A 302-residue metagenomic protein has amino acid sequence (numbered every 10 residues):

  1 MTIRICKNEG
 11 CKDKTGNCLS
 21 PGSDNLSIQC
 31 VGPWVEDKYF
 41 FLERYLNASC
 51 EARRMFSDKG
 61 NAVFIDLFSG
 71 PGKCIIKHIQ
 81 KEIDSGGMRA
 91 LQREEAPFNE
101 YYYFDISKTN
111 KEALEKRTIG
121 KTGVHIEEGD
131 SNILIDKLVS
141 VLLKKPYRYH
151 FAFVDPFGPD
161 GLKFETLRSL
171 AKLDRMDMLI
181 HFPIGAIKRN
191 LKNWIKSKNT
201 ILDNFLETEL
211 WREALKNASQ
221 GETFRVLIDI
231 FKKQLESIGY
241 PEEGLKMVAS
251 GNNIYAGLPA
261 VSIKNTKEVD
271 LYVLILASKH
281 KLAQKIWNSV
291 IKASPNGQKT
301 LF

Functional and structural regions predicted by a protein language model:
T2-N61, I79: Class I SAM-dependent methyltransferase Rossmann-like catalytic core, especially the SAM/SAH-binding loop
F40-K137: SAM cofactor-binding core of SAM-dependent methyltransferases, primarily the Rossmann-like beta-alpha-beta module
I135-K145, R168: Short amphipathic alpha-helix with an adjacent loop that forms part of the alpha/beta core around
P159-L173: A short, conserved alpha-helix within the catalytic core of class I
D174-R189: Conserved beta-strand signature within the Rossmann-like core of class I S-adenosyl-L-methionine
N190-S262: A conserved mid-domain beta-alpha-beta active-site/ligand-binding segment of alpha/beta enzyme cores
K198, K281-F302: Flexible, glycine-/basic-rich loop-and-beta segments that form/coincide with the SAM-dependent methyltransferase
L274-L282: Conserved beta strand-loop-helix elements of the APE1-like EEP
